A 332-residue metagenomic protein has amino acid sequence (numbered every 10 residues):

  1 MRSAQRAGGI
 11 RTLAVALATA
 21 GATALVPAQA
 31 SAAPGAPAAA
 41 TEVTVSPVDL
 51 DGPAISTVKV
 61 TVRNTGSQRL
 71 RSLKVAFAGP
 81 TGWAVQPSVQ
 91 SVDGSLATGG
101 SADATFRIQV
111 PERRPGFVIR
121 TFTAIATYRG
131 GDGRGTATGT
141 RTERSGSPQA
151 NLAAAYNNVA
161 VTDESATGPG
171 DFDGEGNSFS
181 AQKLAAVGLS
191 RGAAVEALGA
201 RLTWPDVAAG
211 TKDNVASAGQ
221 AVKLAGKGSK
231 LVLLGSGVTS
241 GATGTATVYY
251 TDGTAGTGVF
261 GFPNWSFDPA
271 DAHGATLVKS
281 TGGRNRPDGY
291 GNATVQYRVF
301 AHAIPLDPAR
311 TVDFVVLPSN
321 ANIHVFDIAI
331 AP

Functional and structural regions predicted by a protein language model:
M1-P34: Secretory targeting and sorting signals
R2, V26-P27, K59, R113-F117 (+1 more regions): N-terminal/edge-of-domain interface segments
L13, A20, A24, G82 (+2 more regions): N-terminal compositionally biased, intrinsically disordered segments and leader/signal-like regions
L25-S145: Long beta-sheet-rich domains in secretory-pathway and surface-associated proteins
